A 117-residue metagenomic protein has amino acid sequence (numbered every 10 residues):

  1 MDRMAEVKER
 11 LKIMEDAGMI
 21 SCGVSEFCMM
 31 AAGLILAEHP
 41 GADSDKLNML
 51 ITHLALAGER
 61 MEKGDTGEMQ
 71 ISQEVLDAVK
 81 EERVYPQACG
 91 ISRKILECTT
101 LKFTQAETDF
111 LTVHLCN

Functional and structural regions predicted by a protein language model:
M1-N117: A cross-family "folded-core" feature that marks the main globular domain of proteins
